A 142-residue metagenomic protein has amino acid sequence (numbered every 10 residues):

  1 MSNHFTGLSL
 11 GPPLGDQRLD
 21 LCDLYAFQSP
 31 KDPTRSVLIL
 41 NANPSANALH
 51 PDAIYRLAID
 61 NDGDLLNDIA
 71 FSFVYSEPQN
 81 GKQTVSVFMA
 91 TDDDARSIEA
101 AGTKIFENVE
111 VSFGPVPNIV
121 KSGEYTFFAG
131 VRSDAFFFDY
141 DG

Functional and structural regions predicted by a protein language model:
M1-G142: Surface-exposed extracytoplasmic segments
